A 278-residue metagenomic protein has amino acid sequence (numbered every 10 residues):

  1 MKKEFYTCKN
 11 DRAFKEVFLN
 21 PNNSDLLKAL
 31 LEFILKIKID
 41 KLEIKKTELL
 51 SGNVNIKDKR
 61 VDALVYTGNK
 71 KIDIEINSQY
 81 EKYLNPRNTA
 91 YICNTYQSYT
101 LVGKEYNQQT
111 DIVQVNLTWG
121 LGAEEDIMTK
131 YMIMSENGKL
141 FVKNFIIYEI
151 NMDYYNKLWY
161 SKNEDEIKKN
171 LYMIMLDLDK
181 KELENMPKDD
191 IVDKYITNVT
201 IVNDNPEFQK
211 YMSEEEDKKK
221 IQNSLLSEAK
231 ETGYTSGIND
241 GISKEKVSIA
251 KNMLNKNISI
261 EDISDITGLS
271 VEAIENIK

Functional and structural regions predicted by a protein language model:
M1-F208: Conserved single-residue anchors adjacent to enzymatic active/cofactor-binding motifs
K2-E4, G68-N77, I174-K278: Short, charged alpha-helical interaction segments and adjacent helix-coil junctions
